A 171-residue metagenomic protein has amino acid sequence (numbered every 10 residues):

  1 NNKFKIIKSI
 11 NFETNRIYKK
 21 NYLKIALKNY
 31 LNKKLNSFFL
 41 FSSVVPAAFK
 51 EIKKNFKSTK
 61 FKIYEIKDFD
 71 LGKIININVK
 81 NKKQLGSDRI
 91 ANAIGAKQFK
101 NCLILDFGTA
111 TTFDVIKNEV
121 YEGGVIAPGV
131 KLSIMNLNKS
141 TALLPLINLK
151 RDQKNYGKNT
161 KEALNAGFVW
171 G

Functional and structural regions predicted by a protein language model:
N1-I25, V120-P145: Short glycine-rich, Thr/Ser-proximal phosphate-binding strand/loop in the N-terminal lobe of ATP-dependent enzymes
N1-L71: N-terminal glycine/serine-rich phosphate-binding loop of ATP-dependent small-molecule kinases, especially carbohydrate
N1-S9, A96, K100-V120, L137: Gly/Thr-rich phosphate-binding beta-strand-loop-beta motif of the actin/hexokinase/Hsp70
K3-I7, D70-I77, N155-T160: Short, basic/glycine-rich phosphate-binding loops at helix/coil junctions that contact nucleotide phosphates
I10, T14-R16, Q153-G171: Adenine-nucleotide phosphate-binding core of ATP-dependent small-molecule kinases
I63-K67, L85-S87, I104-D106: General beta-strand structural signal in soluble alpha/beta enzymes
L71-C102: Conserved phosphate-binding catalytic cores of ATP/NTP-utilizing and phosphoryl-transfer enzymes
C102-D106, L143-R151: Short, structured loop/turn "capping" segments at alpha-beta junctions
